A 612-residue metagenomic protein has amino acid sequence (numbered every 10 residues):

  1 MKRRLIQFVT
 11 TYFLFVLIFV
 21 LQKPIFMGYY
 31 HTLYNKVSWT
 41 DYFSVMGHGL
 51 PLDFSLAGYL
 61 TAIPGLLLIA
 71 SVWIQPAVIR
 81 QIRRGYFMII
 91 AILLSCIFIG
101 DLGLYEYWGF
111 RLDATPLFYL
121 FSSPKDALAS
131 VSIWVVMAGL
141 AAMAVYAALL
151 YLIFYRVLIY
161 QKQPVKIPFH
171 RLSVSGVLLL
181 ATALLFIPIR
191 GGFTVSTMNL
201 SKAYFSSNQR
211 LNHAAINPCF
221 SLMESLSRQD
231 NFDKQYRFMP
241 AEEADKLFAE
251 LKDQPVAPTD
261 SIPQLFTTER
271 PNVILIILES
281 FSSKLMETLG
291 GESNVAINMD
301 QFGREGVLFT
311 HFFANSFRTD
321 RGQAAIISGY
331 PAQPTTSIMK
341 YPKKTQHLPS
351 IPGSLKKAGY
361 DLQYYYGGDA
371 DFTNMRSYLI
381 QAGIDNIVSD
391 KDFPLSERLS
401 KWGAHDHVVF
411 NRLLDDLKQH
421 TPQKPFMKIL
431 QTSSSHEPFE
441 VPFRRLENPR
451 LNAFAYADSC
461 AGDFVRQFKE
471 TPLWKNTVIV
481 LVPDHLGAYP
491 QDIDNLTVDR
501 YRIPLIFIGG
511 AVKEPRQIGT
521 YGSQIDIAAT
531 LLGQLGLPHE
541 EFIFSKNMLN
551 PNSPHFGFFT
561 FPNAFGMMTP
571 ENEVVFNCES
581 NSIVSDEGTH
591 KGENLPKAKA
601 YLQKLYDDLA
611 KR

Functional and structural regions predicted by a protein language model:
K2-N231: Transmembrane and membrane-interface helices of multi-pass, inner-membrane envelope-modifying transferases
R4, P116, D126, V136 (+6 more regions): Exposed alpha-helical structural elements
I18, A114, P124, I216-F220 (+5 more regions): Alpha-helix initiation and N-capping motif
V78-I82, L200, D233-E243, M339-K343 (+1 more regions): Short alpha-helical "patches" and their helix-cap loops
Y204, N208, A215-F220, E224-I262 (+3 more regions): The feature marks either
A249-R612: Solvent-exposed soluble domains appended to multi-pass membrane proteins
